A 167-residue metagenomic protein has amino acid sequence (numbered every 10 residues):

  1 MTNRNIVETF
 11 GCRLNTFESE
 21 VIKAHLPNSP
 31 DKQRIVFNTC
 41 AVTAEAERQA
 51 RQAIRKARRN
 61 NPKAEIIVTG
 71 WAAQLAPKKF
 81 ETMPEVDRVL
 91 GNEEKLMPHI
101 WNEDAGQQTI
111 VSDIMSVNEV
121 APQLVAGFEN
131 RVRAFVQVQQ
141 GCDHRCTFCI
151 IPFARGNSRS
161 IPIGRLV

Functional and structural regions predicted by a protein language model:
M1-V167: Proteins enriched for Cys/Gly/acidic motifs involved in redox and nucleic-acid/cofactor modification
